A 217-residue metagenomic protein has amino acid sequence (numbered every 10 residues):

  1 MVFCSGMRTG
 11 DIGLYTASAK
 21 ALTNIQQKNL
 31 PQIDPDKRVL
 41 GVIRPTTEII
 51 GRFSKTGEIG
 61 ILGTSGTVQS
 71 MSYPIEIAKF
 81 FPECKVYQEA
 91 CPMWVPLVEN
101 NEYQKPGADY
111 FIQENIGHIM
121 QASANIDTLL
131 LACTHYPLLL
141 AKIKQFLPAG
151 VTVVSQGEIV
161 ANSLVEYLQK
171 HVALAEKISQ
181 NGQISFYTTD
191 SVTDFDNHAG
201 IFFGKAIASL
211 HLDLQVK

Functional and structural regions predicted by a protein language model:
M1-K217: Non-catalytic structural scaffold of enzyme domains
